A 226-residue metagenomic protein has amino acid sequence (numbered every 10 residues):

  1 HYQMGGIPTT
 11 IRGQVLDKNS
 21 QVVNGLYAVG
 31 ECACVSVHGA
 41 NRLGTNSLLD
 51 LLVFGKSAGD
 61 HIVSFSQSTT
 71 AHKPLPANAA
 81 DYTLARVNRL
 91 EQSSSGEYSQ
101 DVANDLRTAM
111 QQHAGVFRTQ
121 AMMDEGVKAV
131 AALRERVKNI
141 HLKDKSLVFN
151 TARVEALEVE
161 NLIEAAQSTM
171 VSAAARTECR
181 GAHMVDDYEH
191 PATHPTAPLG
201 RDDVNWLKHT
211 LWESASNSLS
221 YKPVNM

Functional and structural regions predicted by a protein language model:
Y2-M4, P8-A28, C32-M226: Glycine- and aromatic-enriched mobile tails/lids
